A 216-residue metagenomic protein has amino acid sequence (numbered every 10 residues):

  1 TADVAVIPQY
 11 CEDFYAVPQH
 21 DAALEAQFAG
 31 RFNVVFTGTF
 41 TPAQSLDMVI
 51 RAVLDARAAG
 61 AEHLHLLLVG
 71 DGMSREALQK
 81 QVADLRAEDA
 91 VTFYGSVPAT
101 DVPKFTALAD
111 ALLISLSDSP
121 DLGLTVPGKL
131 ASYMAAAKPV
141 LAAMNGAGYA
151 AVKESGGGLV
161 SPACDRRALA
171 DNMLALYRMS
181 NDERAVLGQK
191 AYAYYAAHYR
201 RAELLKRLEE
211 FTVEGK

Functional and structural regions predicted by a protein language model:
Q9-Y10: Carbohydrate-associated surface elements
P18-N33, R57-A58: Nucleotide-sugar donor-binding and catalytic loop/hinge architecture of NDP-sugar-dependent glycosyltransferases
R31, A61, V69, E76-K104: Nucleotide-activated donor-binding/catalytic signature segment of Leloir-type glycosyltransferases, i.e., the conserved
F32, T41-D55, E76-Q79, A131 (+1 more regions): A conserved mid-protein helix/loop that constitutes part of the nucleotide-sugar donor-binding site
T37-P42, A56, G72, V97: Short donor-sugar binding/catalytic loops of nucleotide-sugar-dependent glycosyltransferases, especially enzymes
Q44, P98-F105, L112-M134, L141-A151: Nucleotide-sugar-dependent
E154-S155, L159-R166, A175-N181: Conserved acidic donor-binding segment of nucleotide-sugar-dependent glycosyltransferases
A168, N181, A185-T212: A charged, aromatic-enriched C-terminal amphipathic alpha-helix characteristic of glycosyltransferases across folds
